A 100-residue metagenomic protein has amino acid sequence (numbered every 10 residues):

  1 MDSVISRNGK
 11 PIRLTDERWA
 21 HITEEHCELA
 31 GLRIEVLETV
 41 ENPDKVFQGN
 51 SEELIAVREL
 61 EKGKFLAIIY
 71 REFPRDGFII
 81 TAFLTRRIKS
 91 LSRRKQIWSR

Functional and structural regions predicted by a protein language model:
M1-R100: Ribonuclease/tRNase effector modules and their secretory precursors
